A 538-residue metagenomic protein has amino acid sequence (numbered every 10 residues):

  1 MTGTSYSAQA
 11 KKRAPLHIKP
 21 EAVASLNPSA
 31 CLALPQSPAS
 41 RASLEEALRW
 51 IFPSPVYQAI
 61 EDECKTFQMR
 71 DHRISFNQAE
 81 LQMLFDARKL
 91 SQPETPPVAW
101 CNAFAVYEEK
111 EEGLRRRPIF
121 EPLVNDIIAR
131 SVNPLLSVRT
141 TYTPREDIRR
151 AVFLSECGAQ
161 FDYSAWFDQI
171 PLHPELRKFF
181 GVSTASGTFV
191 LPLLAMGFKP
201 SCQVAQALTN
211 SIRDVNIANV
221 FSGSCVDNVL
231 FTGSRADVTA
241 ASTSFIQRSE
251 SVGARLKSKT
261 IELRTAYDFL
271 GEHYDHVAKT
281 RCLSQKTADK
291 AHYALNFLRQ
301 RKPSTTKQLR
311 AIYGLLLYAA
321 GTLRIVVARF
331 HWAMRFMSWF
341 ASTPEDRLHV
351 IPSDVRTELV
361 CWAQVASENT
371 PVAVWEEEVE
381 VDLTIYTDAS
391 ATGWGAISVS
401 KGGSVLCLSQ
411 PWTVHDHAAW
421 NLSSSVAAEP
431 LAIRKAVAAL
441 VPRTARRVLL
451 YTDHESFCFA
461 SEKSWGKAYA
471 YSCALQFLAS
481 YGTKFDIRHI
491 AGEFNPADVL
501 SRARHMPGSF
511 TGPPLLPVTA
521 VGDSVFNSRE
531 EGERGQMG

Functional and structural regions predicted by a protein language model:
G3, S7-S137, S224, L323-T357: Reverse-transcribing Pol proteins
E21-D62, V106-I119, S164-F189, V204-D214 (+3 more regions): Reverse-transcriptase-like RNA-dependent polymerase core
Q68-Q206, R248, Q285-M334: Catalytic-core region of right-hand nucleic acid polymerases
D126-L136, Q169-P171, I217-V252, H273-C282 (+2 more regions): Catalytic palm subdomain of template-directed nucleic-acid polymerases, centered on the conserved carboxylate motif
S186-S211, F297, S400-L431, A439 (+2 more regions): A short, polar/acidic, helix/strand-boundary loop motif
C202-I246, S258, A436-T452: Active-site palm subdomain of RNA-directed nucleic acid polymerases
L263-V374, D498: C-terminal reverse transcriptase regions that engage the nucleic-acid substrate
V437-A497, R502: RNase H catalytic domain
